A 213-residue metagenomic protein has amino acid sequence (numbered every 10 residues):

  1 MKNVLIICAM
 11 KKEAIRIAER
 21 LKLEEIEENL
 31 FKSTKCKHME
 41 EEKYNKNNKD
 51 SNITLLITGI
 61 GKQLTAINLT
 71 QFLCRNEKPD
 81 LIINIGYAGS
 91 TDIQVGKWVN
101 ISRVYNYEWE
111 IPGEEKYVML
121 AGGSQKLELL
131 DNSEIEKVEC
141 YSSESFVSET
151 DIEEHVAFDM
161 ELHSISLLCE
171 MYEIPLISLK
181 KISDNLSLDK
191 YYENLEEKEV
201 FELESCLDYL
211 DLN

Functional and structural regions predicted by a protein language model:
M1-L5, A14, S51-I53, D80: Extreme N-terminal starter segment of soluble prokaryotic enzymes
V4-E24, N29: N-terminal beta1-alpha1 ligand-phosphate binding loop
E27-L30, N47-K49: Short, ordered beta-strand-loop transition motifs
K35-N213: Glycine-rich phosphate- or other oxyanion-binding loops that anchor nucleotides, phosphorylated ligands
